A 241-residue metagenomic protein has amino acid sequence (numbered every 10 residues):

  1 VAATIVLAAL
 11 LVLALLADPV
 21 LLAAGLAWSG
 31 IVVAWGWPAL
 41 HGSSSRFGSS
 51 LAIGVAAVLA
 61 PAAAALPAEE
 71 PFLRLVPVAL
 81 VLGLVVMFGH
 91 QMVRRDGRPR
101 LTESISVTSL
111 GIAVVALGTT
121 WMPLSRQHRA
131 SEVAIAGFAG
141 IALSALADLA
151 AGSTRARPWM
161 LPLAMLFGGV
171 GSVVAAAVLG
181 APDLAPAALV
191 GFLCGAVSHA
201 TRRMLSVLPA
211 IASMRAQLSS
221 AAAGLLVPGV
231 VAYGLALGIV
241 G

Functional and structural regions predicted by a protein language model:
V1, T154-G241: C-terminal transmembrane helix-loop-helix hairpin of multi-pass membrane proteins
V1-G25, S50-L51, R74-A79, T102-A116 (+4 more regions): Alpha-helical transmembrane segments and their cytosolic membrane-interface
V1-V76, L218-S219, A232-V240: N-terminal transmembrane signal-anchor/hairpin module of polytopic inner-membrane proteins
L13-S29, E69-L84, S125-A142, D183-A196: Structural signature of hydrophobic alpha-helical transmembrane segments
I31-S44, V85-R100, L143-P158, H199-A212: C-terminal ends of transmembrane helices
S44-V55, L75-V78, R98-L110, A156-F167 (+1 more regions): Cytoplasmic-side transmembrane-helix entry/capping segments in multi-pass membrane proteins
A62-V76, F88-R100, T120-A130: Transmembrane alpha-helix boundary signature
R95-A181: Internal active-site segments that recognize and position negatively charged phosphoryl groups and nucleotide moieties
